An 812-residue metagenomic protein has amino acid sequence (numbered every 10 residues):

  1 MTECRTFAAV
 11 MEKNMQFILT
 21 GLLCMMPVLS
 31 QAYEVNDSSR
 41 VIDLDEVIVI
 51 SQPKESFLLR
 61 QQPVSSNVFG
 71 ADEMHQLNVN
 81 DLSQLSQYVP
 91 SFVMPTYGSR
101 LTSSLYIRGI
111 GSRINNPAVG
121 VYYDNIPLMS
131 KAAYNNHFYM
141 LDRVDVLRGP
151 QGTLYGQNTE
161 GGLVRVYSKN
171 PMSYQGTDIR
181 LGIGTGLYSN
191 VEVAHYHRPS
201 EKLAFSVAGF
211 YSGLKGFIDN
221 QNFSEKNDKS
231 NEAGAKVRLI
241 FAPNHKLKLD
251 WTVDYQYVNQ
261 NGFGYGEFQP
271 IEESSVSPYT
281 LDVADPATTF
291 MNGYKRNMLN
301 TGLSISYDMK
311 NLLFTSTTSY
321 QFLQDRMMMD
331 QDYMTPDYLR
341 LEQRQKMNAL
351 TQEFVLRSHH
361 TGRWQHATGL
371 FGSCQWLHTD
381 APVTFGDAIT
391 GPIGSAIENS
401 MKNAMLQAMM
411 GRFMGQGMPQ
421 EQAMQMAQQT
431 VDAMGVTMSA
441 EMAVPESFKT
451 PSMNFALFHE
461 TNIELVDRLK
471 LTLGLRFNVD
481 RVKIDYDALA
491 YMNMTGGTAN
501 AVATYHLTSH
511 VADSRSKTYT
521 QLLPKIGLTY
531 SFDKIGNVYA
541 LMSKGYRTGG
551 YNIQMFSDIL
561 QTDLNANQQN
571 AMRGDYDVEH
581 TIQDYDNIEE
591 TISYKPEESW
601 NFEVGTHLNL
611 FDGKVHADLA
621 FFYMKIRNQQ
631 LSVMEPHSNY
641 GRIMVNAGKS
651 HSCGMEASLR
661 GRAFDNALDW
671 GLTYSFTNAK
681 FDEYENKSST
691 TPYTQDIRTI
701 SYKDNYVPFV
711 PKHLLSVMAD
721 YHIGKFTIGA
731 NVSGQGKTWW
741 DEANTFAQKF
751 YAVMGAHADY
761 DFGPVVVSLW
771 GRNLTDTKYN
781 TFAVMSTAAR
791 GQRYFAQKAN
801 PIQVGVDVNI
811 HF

Functional and structural regions predicted by a protein language model:
D43-H75, T102-S104: N-terminal periplasmic "start-of-domain" segments of outer-membrane beta-barrel proteins
S83-I126: Extracytoplasmic beta-strand/coil segments of soluble accessory domains associated with Gram-negative outer-membrane
S103, P117, S130, Y139-D142 (+8 more regions): Outer-membrane beta-barrel translocator/receptor signature
S173-Y174, G182, Y196-F290, L323-Y338 (+4 more regions): Periplasmic-side early beta-strands and strand-to-turn transitions of outer-membrane beta-barrels
D219-K226, F263-P286, D332-L339, T384-P445 (+5 more regions): Solvent-exposed loop segments that connect transmembrane elements
S304-M309, L313-S319, L323-M329, N537-Y539 (+5 more regions): Membrane-embedded beta-barrel scaffold of Gram-negative outer-membrane proteins
R357, A367, S373, D467-R468 (+4 more regions): Gram-negative outer-membrane beta-barrel transporters
L377, Y546, E685, S733-W739 (+1 more regions): C-terminal beta-signal and adjacent terminal beta-strands/loops of Gram-negative outer-membrane beta-barrel proteins
